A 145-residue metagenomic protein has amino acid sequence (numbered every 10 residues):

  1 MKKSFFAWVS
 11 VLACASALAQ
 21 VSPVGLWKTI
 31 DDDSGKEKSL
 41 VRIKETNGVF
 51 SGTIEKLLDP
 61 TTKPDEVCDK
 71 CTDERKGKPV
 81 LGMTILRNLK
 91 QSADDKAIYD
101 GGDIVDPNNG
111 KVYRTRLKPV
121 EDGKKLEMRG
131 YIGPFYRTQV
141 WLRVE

Functional and structural regions predicted by a protein language model:
M1-S4: Positively charged n-region of N-terminal signal peptides that target proteins for export
C14-S16: N-terminal signal peptide c-region/cleavage motif recognized by signal peptidases
K28, S51, I98-Y99, K125-E127 (+1 more regions): General beta-strand recognition
D31-T115: Central antiparallel beta-sheet cores of small beta-barrel/beta-sandwich binding domains
D106-N108, R116-P119, K125-Q139: Short, exposed beta-strand-loop hairpins at the edges of beta-sheets in extracellular/periplasmic proteins
V144-E145: Short, solvent-exposed mixed-charge patches
